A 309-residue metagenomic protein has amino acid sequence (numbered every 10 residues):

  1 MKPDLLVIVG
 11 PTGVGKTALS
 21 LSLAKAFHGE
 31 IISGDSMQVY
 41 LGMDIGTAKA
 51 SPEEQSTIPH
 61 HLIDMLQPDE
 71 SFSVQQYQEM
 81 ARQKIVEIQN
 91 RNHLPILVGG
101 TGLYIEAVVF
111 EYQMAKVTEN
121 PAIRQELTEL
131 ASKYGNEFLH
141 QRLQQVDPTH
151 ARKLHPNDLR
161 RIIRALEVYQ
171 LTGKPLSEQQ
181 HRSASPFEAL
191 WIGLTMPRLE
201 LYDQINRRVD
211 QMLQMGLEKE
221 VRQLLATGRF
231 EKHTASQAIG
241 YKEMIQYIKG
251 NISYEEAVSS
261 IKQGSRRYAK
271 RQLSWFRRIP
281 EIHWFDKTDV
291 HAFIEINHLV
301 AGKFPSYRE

Functional and structural regions predicted by a protein language model:
M1-E309: Phosphate/pyrophosphate-binding catalytic cores of soluble transferases and nucleic-acid-acting enzymes
